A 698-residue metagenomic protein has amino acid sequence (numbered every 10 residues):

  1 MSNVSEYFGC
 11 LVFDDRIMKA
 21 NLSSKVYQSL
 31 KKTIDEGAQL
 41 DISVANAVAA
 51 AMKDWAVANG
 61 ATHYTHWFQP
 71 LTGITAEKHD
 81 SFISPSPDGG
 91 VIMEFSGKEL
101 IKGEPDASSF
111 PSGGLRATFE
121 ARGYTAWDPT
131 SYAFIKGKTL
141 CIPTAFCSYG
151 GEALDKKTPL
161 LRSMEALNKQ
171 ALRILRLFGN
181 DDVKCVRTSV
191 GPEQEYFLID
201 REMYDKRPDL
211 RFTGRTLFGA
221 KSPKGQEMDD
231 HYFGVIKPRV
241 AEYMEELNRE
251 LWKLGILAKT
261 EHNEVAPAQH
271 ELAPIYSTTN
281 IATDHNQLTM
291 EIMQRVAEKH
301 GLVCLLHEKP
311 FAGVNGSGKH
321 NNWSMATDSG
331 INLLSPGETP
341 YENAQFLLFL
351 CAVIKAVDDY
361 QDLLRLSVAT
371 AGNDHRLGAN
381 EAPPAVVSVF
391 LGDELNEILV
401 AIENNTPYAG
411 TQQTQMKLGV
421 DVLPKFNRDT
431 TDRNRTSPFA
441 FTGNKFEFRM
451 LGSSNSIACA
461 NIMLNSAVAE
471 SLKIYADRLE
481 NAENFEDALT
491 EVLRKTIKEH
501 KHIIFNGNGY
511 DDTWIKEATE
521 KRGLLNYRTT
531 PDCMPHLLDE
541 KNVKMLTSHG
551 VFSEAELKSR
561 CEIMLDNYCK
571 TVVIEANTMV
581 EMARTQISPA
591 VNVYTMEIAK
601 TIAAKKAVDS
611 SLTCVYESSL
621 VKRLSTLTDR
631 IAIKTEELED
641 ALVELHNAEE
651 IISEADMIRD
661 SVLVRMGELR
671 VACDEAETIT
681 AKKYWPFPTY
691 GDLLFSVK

Functional and structural regions predicted by a protein language model:
M1, E6-R16, K169, R173-L175 (+1 more regions): Flexible inter-domain linker/hinge segments
Y7-F119: Active-site core of metal-dependent hydrolases
V44, F68, S96, P274 (+5 more regions): Active-site proximal loops enriched in glycine and acidic residues that flank catalytic Cys/His/Asp and coordinate
V44-V48, F68-P70, K98-E99, F146 (+4 more regions): Active-site-proximal loop/turn and secondary-structure-junction residues that shape catalytic pockets, frequently
V57, A61, T65-Q69, H285-K299 (+4 more regions): Hydrophobic/aromatic-rich, well-ordered segments within soluble, folded domains that form packed cores
G73-G89, S108, R207, G214-T216 (+4 more regions): Short linear, low-complexity motifs centered on an aromatic residue
E120-L306, N315-G318, M325-M564: Glycine-rich, acidic/polar active-site loops that bind/position phosphate-bearing ligands
L493, K498-K698: C-terminal amphipathic alpha-helical interaction region
